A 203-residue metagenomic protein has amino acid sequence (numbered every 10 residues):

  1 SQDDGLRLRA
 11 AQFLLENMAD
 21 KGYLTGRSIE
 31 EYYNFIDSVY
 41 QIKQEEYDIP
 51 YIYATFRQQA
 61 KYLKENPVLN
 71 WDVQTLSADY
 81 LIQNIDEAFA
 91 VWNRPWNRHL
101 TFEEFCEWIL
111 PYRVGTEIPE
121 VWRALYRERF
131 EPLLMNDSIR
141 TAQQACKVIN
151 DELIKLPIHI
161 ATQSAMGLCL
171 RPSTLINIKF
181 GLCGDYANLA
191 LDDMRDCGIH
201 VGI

Functional and structural regions predicted by a protein language model:
S1-K147, D151, K155, L175 (+1 more regions): N-terminal accessory/pre-domain segments preceding catalytic cores
R140, A145-E152, Q163-S173, K179-I203: Hydrophobic/aromatic-rich core segments of domains that either
L156-I160: A short secondary-structure junction motif
